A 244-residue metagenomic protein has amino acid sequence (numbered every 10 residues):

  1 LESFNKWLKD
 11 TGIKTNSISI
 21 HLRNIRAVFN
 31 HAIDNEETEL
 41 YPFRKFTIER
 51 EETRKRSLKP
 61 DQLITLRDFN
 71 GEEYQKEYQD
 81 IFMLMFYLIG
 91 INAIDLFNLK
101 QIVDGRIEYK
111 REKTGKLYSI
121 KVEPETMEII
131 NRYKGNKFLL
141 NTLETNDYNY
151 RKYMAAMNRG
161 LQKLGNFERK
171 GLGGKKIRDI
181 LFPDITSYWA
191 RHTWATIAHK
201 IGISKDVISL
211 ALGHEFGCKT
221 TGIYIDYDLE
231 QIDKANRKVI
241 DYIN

Functional and structural regions predicted by a protein language model:
E2, D10-F43, I89-I91: N-terminal DNA-binding recognition helix of tyrosine site-specific recombinases/integrases
T15, T38, F43-A93, F97: Basic, Lys/Arg- and aromatic-enriched nucleic-acid-binding interface segment
S57, R111-G115, L212-K238: Catalytic-site neighborhood detector that most strongly recognizes the C-terminal catalytic loop/helix of tyrosine
G71-E72, E108-S119, L143-Y153, L181-W189 (+1 more regions): Short, contiguous acidic/charged loop-to-helix segments that flank catalytic cores in large enzymes
E72-E73, R159-L210, H214: Short, basic (Lys/Arg/His-rich) helix/loop patches that form interaction surfaces in the mid-to-C-terminal regions
T114-R132, K137-K163: C-terminal catalytic core of Y-nucleophile DNA break-rejoin enzymes
K121-P124, E128, R132-K134, G222-N244: DNA/chromatin major-groove-contacting recognition/catalytic segments
K137, T142-Y148, R169, K175 (+2 more regions): C-terminal secondary-structure termini that scaffold catalytic or DNA-interacting sites
